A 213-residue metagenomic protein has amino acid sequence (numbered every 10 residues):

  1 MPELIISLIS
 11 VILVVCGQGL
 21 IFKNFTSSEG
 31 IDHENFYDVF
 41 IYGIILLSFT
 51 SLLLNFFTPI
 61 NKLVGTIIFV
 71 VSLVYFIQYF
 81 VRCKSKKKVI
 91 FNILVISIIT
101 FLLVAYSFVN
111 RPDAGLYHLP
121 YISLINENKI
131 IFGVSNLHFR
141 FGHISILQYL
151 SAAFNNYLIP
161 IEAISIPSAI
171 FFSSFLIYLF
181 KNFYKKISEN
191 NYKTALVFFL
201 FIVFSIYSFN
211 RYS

Functional and structural regions predicted by a protein language model:
M1-K84: Membrane-embedded, hydrophobic transmembrane alpha-helices
I5-L13, Y37-I41, I98, L102-V109 (+1 more regions): Hydrophobic alpha-helical transmembrane segments of multi-pass membrane proteins
T26-G43, V89-N92, S188-F198: Membrane-interfacial loop-to-transmembrane alpha-helix junctions, especially the N-terminal start
S48-L52, G65-V81, N92-V104, L176 (+1 more regions): Hydrophobic core of alpha-helical transmembrane segments in multi-pass integral membrane proteins
I60-I68, V89, D113-Y117, I164-S165: Short, aromatic-rich membrane-interface segments at the entry and exit of alpha-helical transmembrane domains
F80-S85, N182-K186: Membrane-interface capping segments at transmembrane-helix boundaries
K88-V89, I93-V95, Y121: Short, flexible segments with low predicted structural confidence
L102-S213: Active-site lumenal/periplasmic loops and adjacent helix-entry segments of GT-C-fold, multi-pass membrane
